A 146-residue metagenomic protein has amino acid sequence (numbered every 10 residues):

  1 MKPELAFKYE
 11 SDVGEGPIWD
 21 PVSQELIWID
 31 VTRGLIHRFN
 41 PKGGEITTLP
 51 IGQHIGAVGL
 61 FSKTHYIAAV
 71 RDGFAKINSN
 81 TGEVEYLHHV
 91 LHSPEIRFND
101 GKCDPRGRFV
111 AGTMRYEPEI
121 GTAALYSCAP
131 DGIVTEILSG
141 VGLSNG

Functional and structural regions predicted by a protein language model:
K2-K8, G44-P50, E85-L91, I133-S139: A short beta-strand motif characteristic of beta-propeller blades
Y9-S23, G52-I67, H92-R108, L138-G146: Beta-rich, blade/repeat-based domains predominating in secreted/periplasmic proteins but also intracellular
I27-I29, I67-A69, F109-G112: Residue position within the beta-strands of beta-propeller blades
V31-T32, E117-T122: Short, solvent-exposed loop/turn segments at conserved positions within beta-propeller repeat blades
L35-H37, G73, A123-Y126: A short loop-to-beta-strand structural motif that recurs across blades of beta-propeller domains
N40-G44, N78-G82, A129-G132: Short loop/turn segments that connect beta-strands within beta-propeller blades
Y66-D104, R115-E119: Glycine/small-residue-rich loop that forms an oxyanion/phosphate-binding "nest" at active or ligand-binding sites
A124-G146: Active-site glycine-rich loop that binds ribose-phosphate moieties when present
